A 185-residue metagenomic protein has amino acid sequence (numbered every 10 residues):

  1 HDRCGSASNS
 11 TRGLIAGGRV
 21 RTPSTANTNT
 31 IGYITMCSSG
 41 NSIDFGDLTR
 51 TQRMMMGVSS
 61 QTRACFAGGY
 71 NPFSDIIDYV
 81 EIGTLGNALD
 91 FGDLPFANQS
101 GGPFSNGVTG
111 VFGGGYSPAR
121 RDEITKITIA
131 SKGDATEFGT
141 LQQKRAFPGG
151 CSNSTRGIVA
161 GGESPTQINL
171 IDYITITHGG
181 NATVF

Functional and structural regions predicted by a protein language model:
H1-F185: Polar, enzyme-active/binding microenvironments
